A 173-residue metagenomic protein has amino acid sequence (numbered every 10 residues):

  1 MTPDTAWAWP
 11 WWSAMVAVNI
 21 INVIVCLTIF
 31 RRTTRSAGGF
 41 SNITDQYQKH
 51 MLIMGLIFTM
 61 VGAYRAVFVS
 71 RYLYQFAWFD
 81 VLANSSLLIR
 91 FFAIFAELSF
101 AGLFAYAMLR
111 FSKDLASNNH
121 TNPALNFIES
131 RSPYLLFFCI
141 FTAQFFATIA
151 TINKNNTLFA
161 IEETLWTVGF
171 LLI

Functional and structural regions predicted by a protein language model:
T5-F40, I173: First transmembrane helix
T5-W7, D80-F95: Short aromatic-rich membrane-water interface segments that cap or initiate transmembrane helices in multi-pass membrane
A17-I21, L88, F92-S99, L165-G169: Membrane-embedded alpha-helical segments of multi-pass membrane proteins, especially the transmembrane helices
I24-T34, Y64-L73, R90-P133, F141-I149: Internal transmembrane alpha-helix with an interfacial aromatic "cap," most often the third helix
G38-S41, Q75-S85: Perimembrane loop-to-helix junctions flanking transmembrane segments
F40-I57, T121-F137: Membrane-interfacial loop-to-transmembrane alpha-helix junctions, especially the N-terminal start
Q48-Y74: A generic, lipid-embedded transmembrane alpha helix
L136-I173: Elongated scaffolding segments in large macromolecular assemblies, built predominantly from amphipathic alpha-helices
